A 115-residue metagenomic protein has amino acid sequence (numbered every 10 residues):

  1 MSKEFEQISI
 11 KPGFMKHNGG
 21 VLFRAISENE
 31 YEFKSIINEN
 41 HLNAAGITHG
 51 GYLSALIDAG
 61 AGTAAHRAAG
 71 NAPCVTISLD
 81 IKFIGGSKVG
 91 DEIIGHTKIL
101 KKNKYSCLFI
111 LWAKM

Functional and structural regions predicted by a protein language model:
M1-M115: Terminal targeting signals and extreme-terminal segments of soluble enzymes
